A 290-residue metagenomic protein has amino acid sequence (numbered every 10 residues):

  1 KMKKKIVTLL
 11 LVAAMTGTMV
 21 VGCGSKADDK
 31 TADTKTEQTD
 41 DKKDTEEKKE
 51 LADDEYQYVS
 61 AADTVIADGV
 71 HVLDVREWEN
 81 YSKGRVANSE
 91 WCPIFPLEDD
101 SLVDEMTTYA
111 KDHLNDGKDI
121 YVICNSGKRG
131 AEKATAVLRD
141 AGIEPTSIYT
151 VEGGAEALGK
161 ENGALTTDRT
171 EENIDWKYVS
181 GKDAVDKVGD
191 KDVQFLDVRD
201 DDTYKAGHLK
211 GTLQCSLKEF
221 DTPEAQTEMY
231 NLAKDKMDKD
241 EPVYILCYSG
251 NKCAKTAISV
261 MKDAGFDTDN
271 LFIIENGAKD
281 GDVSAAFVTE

Functional and structural regions predicted by a protein language model:
K1-L9: Positively charged n-region of N-terminal signal peptides that target proteins for export
L9-L10, C23: Compositionally biased, intrinsically disordered low-complexity segments
A13-A14: Repetitive helical segments and hydrophobic/amphipathic motifs
T18-G22: C-terminal motif of bacterial Sec signal peptides marking the signal peptidase cleavage site
C23-T36, D40-Q57, A61, W78-Y121 (+2 more regions): Rhodanese-like catalytic fold shared by cysteine-dependent sulfurtransferases and DSP/PTP-type phosphatases
V72-D74, F195-D197: Structural scaffold elements adjacent to functional motifs in cytosolic proteins
